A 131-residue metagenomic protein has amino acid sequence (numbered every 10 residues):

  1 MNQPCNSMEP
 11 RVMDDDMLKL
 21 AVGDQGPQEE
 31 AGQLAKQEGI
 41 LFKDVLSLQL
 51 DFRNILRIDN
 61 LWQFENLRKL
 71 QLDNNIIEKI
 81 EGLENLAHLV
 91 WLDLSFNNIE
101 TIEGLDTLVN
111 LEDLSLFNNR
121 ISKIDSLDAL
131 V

Functional and structural regions predicted by a protein language model:
M1-E78, N85-D93, D113, S122: The feature captures the LRR N-terminal capping module
I58-L61, I80-L83, I102-L105, I124-L130: Canonical leucine-rich repeat
N110-V131: Extended, charged alpha-helical interaction scaffolds
